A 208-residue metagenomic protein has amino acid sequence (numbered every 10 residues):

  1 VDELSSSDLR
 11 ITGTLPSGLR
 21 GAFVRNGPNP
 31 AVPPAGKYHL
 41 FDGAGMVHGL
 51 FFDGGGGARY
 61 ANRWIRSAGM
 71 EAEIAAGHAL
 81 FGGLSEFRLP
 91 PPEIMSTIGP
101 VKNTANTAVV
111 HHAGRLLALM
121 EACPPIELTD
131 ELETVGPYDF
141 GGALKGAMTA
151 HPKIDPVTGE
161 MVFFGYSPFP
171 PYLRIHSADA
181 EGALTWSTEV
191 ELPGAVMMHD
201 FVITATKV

Functional and structural regions predicted by a protein language model:
V1-S96: N-terminal regions that are enriched for targeting/export leaders and immediately downstream pro/stem segments
A22-R25, P30-A35, H39, H48-G49 (+4 more regions): Short beta-strand elements that form the blades of beta-propeller/WD-repeat-like and other beta-sheet-rich scaffold
D42, F52, H111, I154-P156 (+1 more regions): Generic beta-strand structural signal
G43, T104-A105, M148, M197 (+1 more regions): Beta-rich catalytic cores
M70-W186: Well-ordered mid-protein domain cores that form the structural environment of catalytic cofactors
F140-L144, V190-G194, D200: Short loop/turn motifs that recur once per blade in beta-propeller domains
P168, G194, H199-V208: An exposed, glycine/acidic-rich loop-and-rim segment of catalytic or binding clefts
R174-A180, V190-L192, A205-V208: Peripheral, non-catalytic segments that deliver or gate enzyme domains
